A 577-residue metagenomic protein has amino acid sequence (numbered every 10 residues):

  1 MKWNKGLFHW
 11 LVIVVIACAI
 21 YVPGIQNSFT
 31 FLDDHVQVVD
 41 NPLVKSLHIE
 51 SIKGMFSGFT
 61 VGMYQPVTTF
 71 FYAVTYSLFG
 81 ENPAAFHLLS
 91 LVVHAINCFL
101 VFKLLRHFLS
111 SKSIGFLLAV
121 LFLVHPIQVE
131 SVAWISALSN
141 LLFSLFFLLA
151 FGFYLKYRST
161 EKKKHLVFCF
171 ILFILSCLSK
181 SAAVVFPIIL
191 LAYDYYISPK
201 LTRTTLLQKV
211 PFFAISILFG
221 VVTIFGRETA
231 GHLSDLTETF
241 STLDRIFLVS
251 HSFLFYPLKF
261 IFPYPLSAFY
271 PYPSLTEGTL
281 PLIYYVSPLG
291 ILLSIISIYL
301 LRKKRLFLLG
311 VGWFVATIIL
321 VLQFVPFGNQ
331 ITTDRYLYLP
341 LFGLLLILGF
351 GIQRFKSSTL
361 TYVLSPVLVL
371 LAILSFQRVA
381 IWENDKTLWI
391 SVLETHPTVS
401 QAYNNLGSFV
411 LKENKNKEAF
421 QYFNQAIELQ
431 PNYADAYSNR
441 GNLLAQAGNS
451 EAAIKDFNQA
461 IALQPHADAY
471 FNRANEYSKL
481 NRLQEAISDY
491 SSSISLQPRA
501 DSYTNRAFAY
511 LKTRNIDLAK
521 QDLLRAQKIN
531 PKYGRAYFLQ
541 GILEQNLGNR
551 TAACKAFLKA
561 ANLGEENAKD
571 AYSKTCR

Functional and structural regions predicted by a protein language model:
M1-E418, Y422, E428-N442, D468 (+1 more regions): Polytopic membrane enzymes that build or remodel cell-surface glycoconjugates and lipids
T395, L429, L463, S495-L496 (+2 more regions): Structural marker of alpha-solenoid helical repeat scaffolds
S400-Q401, A434-D435, A467-D468, A500-D501 (+2 more regions): Helix-start (N-cap) detector for alpha-helical repeat units in TPR-like alpha-solenoids, especially tetratricopeptide
N404, L411, S438, A445 (+6 more regions): Position-specific recognition of the canonical hydrophobic site in helix A of tetratricopeptide repeat
I542, N546, R550-R577: Terminal, low-structured helical/coil segments at or just beyond the last alpha-helical repeat
